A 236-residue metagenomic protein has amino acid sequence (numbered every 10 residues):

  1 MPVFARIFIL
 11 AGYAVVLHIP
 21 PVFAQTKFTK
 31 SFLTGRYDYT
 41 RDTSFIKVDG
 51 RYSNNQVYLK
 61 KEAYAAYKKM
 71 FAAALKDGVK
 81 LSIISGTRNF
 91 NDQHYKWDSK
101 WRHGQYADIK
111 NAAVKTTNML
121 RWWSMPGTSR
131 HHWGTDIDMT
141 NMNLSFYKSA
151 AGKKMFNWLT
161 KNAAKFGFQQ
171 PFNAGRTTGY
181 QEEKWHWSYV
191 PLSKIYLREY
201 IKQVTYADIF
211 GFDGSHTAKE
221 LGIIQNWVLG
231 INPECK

Functional and structural regions predicted by a protein language model:
M1-R6: Positively charged n-region of N-terminal signal peptides that target proteins for export
I7-H18: Bacterial N-terminal signal peptides
P21-K236: Extracytoplasmic cell-surface/polysaccharide-interacting catalytic and binding patches
